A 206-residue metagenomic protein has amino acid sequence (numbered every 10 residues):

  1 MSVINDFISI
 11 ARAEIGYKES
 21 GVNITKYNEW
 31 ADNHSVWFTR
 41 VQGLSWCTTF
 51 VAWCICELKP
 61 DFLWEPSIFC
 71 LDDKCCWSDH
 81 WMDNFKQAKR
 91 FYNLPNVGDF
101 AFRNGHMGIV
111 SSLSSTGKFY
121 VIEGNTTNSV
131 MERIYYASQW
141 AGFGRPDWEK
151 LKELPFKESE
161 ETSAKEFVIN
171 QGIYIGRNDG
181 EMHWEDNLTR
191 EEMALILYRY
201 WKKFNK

Functional and structural regions predicted by a protein language model:
M1-A13, K152, N178, E192 (+1 more regions): Cysteine-nucleophile amide-bond enzymes
M1-F62, I173: N-terminal capping segments
I24-S45, A88-Y92, K157, R177-E192: A glycine-rich, coil/turn loop motif that links secondary-structure elements
T48-W53, L154-K206: Short, solvent-exposed alpha-helical surface patches in non-cytosolic proteins
P60-M131: ...with weaker cross-activation on analogous glycine-rich loops/strands in unrelated enzymes
M131-A137, T162: Short amphipathic beta-strand/extended segments with alternating polar/hydrophobic composition
S138-L154: Low-complexity, Gly/Ser/Thr/Pro-rich intrinsically disordered linker/tail segments
